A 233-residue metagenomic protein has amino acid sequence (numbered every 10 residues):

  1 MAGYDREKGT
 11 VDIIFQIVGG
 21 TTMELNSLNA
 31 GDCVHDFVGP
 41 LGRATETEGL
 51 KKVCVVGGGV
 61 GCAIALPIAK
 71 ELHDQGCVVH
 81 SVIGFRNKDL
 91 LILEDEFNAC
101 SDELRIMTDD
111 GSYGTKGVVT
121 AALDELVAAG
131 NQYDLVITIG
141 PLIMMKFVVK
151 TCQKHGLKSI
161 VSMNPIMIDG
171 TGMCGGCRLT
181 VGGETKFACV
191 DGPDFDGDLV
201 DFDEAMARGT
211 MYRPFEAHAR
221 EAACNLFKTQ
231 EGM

Functional and structural regions predicted by a protein language model:
M1-A30: Ferredoxin-reductase
A2, I14-Q16, H35-F37, V82 (+1 more regions): Residues in well-ordered beta-strands of folded domains
Y4-R6, V18, E48, G172 (+1 more regions): A short, compositionally biased micro-patch
G20-I168: FNR/FR-type flavoprotein reductase catalytic core
C62-I64, L142-I143, N164-D194, A222-K228: Local cysteine-cluster metal-coordination motifs and their immediate loop/turn environment, predominantly Fe-S cluster
K88-L90, A128-Y133, S159, V181-F187 (+1 more regions): Short secondary-structure transition/capping segments
V149, G172, V200-D201: Short acidic, glycine/serine/threonine-rich loops at helix termini
F187-D191, F195-M233: Short Fe-S-cluster ligation motifs
